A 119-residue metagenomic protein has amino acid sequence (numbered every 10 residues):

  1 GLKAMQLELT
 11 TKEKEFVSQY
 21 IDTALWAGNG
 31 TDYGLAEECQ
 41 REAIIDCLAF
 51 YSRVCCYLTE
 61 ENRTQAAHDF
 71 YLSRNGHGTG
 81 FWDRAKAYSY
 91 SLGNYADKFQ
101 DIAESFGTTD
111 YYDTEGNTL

Functional and structural regions predicted by a protein language model:
G1-R63: Long, contiguous N-terminal structural blocks used for assembly/anchoring
L48-G116: Amphipathic protein-protein interaction modules
